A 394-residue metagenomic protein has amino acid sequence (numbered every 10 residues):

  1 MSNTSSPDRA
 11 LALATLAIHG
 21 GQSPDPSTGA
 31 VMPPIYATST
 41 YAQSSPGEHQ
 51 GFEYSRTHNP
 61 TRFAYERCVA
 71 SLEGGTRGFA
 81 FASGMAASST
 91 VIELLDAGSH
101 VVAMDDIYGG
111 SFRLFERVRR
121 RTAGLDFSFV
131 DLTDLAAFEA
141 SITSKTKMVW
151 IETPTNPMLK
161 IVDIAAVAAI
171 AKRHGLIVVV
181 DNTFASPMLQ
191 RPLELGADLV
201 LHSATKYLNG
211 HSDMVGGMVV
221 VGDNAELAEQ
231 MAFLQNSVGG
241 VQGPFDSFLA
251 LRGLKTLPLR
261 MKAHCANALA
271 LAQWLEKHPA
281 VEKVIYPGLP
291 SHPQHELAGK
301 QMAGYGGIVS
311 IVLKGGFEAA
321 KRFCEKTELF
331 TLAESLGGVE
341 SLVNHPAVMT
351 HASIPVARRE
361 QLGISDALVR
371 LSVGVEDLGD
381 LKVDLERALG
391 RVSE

Functional and structural regions predicted by a protein language model:
S2-N3, R117, A140, S144 (+2 more regions): PLP-dependent enzyme catalytic core of the Aspartate aminotransferase-like
S2-N59, Y65-C68: N-terminal "arm"/small-domain region of PLP-dependent enzymes with the aminotransferase-like
S2-R9, H19, F79-A280, I285 (+1 more regions): Conserved PLP-enzyme active-site core in the AAT-like
T40-S89, E93-L94, G110-V118: Conserved N-terminal alpha-helix of the aminotransferase class I/II PLP-enzyme fold
M214-G216, G304-I308, D366-R370: Short, solvent-exposed beta-strand edge segments and adjacent coil->beta transition regions
V238-G239, T327-S335, A388-E394: A common structural junction motif
L249-L259, G307-K314, R370-G374: Short, well-ordered beta-strand elements within core beta-sheets of diverse protein domains
L269-G337, S341, I354-E360: Conserved small-domain helix->loop->beta segment predominantly found in fold-type I
